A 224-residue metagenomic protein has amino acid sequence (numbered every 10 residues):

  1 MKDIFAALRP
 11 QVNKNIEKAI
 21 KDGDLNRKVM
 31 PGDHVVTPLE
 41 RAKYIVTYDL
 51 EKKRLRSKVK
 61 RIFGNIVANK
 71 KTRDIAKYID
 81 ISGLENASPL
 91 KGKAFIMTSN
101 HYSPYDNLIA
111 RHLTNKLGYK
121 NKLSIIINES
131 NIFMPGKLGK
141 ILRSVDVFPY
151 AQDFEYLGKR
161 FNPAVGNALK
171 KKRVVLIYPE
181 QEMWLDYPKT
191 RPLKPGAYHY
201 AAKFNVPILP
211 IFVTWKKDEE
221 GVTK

Functional and structural regions predicted by a protein language model:
M1-I96, H101-R111, S144: Membrane-anchoring hydrophobic helices of lipid-metabolizing enzymes
K77, F154-K159, T190-R191: A conditional alpha-helix N-cap/helix-loop micro-motif detector
P89-F154: Catalytic core of membrane glycerolipid acyltransferases/transacylases, capturing the structured, soluble-facing
A94-I96, K172-Y178, L209: Residue-level preference for the first positions of well-ordered beta-strands
H101-S103, E180-M183: Short glycine-rich anion-binding loops that position phosphate/pyrophosphate groups of nucleotides and phosphorylated
K120-K122, V145-D146, K171-R173, F204-I208: Short glycine-/polar-rich loops that comprise or flank the Walker A/P-loop and associated switch/sensor motifs
K137-G139, L185-K224: A cross-family acyltransferase "interaction/gating" segment
G158-A168: TIR-domain catalytic/interaction hotspot
